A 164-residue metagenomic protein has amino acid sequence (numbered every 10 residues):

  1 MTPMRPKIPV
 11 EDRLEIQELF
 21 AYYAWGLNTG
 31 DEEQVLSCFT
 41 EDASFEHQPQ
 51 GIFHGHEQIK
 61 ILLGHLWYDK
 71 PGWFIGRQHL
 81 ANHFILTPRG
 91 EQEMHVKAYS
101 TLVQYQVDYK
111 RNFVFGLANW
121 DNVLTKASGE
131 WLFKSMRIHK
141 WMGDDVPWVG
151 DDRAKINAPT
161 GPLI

Functional and structural regions predicted by a protein language model:
M1-W25, T29, E33-C38: Short, low-complexity N-terminal intrinsically disordered segments enriched in polar/charged residues
F20, L80-F84, N119: Short structured motifs
E32-T101: A solvent-exposed, acidic/Ser-Thr-rich amphipathic alpha-helical stretch
R77, F113-F115: Transmembrane beta-barrel outer-membrane domains
E93-H95, L117-R153: Short beta-strand edge/turn micro-motifs at domain boundaries
S100-Q106, L124-K126: Beta-strand elements of well-folded, non-transmembrane domains
V103-F113, D144: Short, cysteine-centered beta-strand-loop-beta hairpins and adjacent loop/turn segments enriched in charged/polar
I156-I164: C-terminal beta-signal and terminal closure region of outer-membrane beta-barrel proteins
